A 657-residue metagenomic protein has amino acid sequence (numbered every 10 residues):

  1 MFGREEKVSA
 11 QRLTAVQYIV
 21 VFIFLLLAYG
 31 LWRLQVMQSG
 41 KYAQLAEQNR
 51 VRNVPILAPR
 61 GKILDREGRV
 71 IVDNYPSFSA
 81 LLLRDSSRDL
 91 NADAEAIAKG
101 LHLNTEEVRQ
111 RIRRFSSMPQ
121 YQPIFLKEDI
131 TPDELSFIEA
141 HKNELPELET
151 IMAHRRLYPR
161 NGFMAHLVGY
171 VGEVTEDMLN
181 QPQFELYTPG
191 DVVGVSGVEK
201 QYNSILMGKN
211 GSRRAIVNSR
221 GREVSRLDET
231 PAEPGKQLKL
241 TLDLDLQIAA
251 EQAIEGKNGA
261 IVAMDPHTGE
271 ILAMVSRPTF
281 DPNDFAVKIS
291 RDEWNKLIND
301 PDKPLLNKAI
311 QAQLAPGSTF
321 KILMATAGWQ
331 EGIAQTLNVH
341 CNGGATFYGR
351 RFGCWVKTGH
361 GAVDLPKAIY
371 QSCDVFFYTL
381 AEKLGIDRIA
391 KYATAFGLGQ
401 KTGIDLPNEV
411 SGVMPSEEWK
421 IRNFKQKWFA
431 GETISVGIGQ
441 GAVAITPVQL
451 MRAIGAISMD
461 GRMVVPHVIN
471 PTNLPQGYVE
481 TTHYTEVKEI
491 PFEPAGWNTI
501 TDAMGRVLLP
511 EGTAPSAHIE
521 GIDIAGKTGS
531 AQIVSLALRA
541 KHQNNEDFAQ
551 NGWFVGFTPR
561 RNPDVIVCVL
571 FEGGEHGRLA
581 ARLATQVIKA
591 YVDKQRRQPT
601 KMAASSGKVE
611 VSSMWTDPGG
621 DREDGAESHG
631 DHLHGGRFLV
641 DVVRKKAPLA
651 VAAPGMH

Functional and structural regions predicted by a protein language model:
M1-R291, P301, Q313, L337 (+11 more regions): Periplasmic/cell-envelope proteins involved in peptidoglycan metabolism and beta-lactam response
V72, V217-L227, H267-S318, L323-V569 (+3 more regions): Beta-lactam-recognizing serine transpeptidase/beta-lactamase-like catalytic domain environment
